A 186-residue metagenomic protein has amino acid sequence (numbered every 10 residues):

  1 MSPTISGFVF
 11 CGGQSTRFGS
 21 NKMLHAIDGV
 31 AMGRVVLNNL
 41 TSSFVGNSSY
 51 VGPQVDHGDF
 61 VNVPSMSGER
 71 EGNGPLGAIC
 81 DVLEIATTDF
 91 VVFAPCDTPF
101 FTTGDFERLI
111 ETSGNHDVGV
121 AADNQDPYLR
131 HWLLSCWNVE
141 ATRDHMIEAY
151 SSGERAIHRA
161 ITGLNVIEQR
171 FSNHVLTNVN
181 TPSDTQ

Functional and structural regions predicted by a protein language model:
S2-E154, T162-V175, S183: Nucleotide and nucleotide-moiety/phosphate-recognizing core
Q186: Acidic two-metal-ion nuclease catalytic site recognized across multiple nuclease folds, prominently DnaQ/RNase D-T
